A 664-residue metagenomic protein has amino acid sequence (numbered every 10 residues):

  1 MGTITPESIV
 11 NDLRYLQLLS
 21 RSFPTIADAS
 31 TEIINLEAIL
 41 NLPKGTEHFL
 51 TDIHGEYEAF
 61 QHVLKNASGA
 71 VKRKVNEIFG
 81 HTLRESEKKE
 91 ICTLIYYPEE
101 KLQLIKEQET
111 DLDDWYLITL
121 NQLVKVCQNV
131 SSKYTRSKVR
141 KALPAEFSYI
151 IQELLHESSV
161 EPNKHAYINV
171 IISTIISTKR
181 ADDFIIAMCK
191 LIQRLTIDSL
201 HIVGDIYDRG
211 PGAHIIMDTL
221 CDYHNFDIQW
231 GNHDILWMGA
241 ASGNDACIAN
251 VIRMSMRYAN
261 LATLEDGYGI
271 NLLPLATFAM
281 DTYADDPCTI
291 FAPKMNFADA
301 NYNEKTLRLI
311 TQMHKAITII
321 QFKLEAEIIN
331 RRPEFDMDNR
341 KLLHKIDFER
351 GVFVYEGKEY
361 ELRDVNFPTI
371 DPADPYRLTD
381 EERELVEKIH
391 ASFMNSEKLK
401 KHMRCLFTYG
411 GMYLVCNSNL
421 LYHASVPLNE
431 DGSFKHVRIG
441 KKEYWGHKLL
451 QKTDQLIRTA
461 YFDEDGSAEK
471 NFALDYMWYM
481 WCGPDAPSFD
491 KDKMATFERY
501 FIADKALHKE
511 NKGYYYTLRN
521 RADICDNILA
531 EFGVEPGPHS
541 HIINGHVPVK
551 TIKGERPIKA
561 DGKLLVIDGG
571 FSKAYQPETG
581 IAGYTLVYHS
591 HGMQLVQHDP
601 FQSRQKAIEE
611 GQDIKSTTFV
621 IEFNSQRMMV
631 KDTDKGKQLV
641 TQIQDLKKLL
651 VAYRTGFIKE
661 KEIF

Functional and structural regions predicted by a protein language model:
M1-F664: Feature recognizes metal-dependent phosphohydrolase scaffolds
